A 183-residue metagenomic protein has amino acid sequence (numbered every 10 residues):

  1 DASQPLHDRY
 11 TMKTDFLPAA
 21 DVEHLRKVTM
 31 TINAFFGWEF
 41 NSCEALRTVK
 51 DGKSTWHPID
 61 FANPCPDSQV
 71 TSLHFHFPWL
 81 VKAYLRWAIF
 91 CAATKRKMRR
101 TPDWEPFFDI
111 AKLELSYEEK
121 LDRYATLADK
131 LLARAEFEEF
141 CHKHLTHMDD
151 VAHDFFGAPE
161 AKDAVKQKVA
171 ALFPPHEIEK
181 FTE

Functional and structural regions predicted by a protein language model:
D1-M12, R26-N41, R47-H57, F61-T71: Phosphate-binding core of ATP-grasp and ATP-grasp-like enzymes
M12-A20: A contiguous binding-surface segment within folded domains or other stable secondary-structure elements
A20, F35, V49-E183: C-terminal active-site "lid" helix and adjoining low-complexity regulatory extension at the edge of ATP-using catalytic
